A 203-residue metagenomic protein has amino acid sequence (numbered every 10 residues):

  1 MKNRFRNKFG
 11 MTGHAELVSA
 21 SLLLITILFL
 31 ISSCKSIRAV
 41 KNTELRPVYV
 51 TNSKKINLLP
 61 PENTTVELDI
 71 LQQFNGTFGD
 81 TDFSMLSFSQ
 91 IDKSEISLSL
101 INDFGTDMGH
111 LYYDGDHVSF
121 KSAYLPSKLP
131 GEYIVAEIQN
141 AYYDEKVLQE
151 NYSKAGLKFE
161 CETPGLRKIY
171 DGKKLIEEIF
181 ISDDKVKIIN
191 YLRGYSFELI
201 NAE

Functional and structural regions predicted by a protein language model:
R6, G10, S19-T26, V48: A cross-taxon signal for low-complexity, glycine/charged-rich
L30-S33: C-terminal motif of bacterial Sec signal peptides marking the signal peptidase cleavage site
K35-R38: Bacterial signal peptide processing site
N52-K93: Post-signal-peptide N-terminal segment of Sec-exported extracytoplasmic proteins
M85-Q90, G109-L111, E178-I179, L199-N201: Hydrophobic/aromatic beta-strand elements that line small-molecule binding cavities or substrate pockets in beta-rich
N102-M108, F120: Membrane-embedded segments
S119-Y143: Acidic/charged, solvent-exposed loop-and-adjacent secondary-structure segments enriched in E/D, K/R, S/T, and G/P
A155-E203: Gly/Pro-enriched, hydrophobic low-complexity segments that function as extracytoplasmic propeptides/linkers
